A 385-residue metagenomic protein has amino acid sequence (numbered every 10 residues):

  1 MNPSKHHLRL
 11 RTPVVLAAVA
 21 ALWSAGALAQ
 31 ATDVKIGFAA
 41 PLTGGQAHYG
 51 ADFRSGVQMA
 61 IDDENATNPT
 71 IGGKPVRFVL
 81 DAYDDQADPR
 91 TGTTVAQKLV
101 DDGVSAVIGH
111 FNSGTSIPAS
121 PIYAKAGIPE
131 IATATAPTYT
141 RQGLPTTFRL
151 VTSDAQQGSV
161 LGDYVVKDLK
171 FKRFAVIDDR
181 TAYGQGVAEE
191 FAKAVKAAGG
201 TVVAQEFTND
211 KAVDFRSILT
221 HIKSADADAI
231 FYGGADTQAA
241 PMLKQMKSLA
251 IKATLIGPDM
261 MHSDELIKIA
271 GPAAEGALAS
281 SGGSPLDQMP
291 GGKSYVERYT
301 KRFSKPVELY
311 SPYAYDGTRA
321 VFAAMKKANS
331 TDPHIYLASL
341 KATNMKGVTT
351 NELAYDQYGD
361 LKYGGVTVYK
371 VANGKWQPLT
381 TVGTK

Functional and structural regions predicted by a protein language model:
N2-V19, A29-K385: Extracytosolic ligand-binding ectodomains
S24-G26: N-terminal signal peptide c-region/cleavage motif recognized by signal peptidases
